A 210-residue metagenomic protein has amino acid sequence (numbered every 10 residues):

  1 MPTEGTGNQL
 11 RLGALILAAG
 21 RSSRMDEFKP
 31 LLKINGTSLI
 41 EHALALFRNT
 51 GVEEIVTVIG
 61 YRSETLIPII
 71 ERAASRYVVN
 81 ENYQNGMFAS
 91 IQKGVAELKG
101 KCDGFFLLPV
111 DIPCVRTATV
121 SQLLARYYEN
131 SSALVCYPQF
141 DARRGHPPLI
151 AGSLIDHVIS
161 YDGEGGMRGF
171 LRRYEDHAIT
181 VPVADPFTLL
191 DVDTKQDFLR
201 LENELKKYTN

Functional and structural regions predicted by a protein language model:
P2-L10, D156-N210: Conserved alpha/beta core of the MobA/IspD/sugar-nucleotide pyrophosphorylase nucleotidyltransferase superfamily
N8-I59, E64: N-terminal glycine-rich phosphate-binding loop and ensuing alpha1 helix
K33, C114, P148-L149, T180 (+1 more regions): Short aromatic/basic micro-patch
G51, E71-A74, I150, L154 (+1 more regions): Short, structured coil segments at secondary-structure junctions
Y61-R62, N82, G86, A118 (+4 more regions): Short beta->alpha linker loops
E64-I70: Acidic helix N-cap motif at the loop->helix transition within catalytic regions of sugar-transfer enzymes
A73-N85: Conserved donor nucleotide-binding strand/loop of the catalytic core
Q84-G152, D156: Conserved beta-loop-beta/alpha segment of the NTase-like Rossmann-fold superfamily that binds/positions NTPs
